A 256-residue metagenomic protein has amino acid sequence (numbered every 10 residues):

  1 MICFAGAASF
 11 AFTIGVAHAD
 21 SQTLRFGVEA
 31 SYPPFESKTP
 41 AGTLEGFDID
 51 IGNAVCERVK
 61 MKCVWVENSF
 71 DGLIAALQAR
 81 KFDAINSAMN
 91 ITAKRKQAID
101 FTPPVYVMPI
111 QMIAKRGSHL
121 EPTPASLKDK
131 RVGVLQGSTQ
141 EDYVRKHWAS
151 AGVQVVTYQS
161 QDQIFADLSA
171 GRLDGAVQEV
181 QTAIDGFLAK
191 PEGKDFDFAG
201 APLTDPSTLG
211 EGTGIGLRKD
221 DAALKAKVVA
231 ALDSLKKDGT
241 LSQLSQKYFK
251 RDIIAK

Functional and structural regions predicted by a protein language model:
F10-A19: Sec/Tat signal peptide C-region and signal peptidase I cleavage site
A19-A88, Q97, D238, R251: Extracytoplasmic small-molecule ligand-binding "clamshell" domains of the periplasmic binding protein/Venus flytrap
A30, Y106-A114, L188, E192-V229 (+1 more regions): Periplasmic-binding protein-like
K38, G52-K60, Q140-Q159, F187-K194: Ligand-binding cleft/hinge of the Venus flytrap
D50-R58, S118, A125, K130-R131 (+2 more regions): Extended ligand-binding regions for polar small-molecule ligands
A54-E57, V66-E67, D71-A84, A98-D100 (+2 more regions): Short helices/loops that flank or line small-molecule/ion binding pockets
M61-V64, M89-R95, P103-G152: A conserved helix-loop-strand patch within extracytoplasmic ligand-binding domains of the periplasmic binding
G72, S87-Q97, R145-H147, D174-L209: A ligand-binding cleft/hinge motif common to bilobed small-molecule-binding domains
